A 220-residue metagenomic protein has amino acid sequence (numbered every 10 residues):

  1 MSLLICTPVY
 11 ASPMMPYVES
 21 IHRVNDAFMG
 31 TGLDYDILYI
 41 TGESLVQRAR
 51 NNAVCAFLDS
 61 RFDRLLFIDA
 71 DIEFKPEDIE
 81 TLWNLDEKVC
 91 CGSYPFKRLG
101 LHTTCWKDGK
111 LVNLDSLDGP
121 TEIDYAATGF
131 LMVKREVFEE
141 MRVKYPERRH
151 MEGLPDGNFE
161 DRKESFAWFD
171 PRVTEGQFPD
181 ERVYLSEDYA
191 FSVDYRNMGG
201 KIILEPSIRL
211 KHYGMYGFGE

Functional and structural regions predicted by a protein language model:
M1-S44, R48: N-proximal low-complexity "stem/linker" segments adjacent to membrane-targeting elements
Q47, N51, Y189: Glycine-rich phosphate-binding loop at the start of an alpha helix
N51-R64: Active-site nucleotide-sugar/metal-binding loop of Leloir-type enzymes
V54, K75-R172: Conserved catalytic core of nucleotide-sugar-dependent glycosyltransferases
R61-E73: Short beta-strand-to-loop acidic/aromatic patch adjacent to the donor-nucleotide binding site
R64, K88-V89, I202: Short, Asp-centered acidic motifs that coordinate Mg2+ and/or phosphate in catalytic or ligand-binding sites
E147-E220: C-terminal catalytic/acceptor-binding lobe
